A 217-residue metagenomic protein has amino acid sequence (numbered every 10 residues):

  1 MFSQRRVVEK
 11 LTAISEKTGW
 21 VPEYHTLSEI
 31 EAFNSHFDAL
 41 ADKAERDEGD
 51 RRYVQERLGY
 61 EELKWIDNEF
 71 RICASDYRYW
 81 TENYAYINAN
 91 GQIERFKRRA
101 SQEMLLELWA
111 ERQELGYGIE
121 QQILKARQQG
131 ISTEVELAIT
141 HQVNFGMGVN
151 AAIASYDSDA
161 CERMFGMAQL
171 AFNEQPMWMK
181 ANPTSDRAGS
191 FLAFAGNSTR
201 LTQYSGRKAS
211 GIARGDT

Functional and structural regions predicted by a protein language model:
M1-T217: Phosphate/NTP-binding elements of NTP-utilizing enzymes
